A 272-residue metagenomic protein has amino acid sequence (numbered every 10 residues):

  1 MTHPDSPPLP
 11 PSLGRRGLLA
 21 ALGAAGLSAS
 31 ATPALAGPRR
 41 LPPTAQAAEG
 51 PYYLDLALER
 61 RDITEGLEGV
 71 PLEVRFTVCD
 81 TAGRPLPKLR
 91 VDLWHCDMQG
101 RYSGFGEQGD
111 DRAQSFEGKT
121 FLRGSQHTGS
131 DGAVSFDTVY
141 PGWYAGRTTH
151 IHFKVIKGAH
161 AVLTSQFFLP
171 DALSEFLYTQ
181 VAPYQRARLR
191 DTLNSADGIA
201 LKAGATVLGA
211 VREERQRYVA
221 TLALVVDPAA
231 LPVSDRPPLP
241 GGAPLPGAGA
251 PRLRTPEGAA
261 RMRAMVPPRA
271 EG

Functional and structural regions predicted by a protein language model:
M1-L13, A24-S28: N-terminal secretory signal peptides
L9-L19, T32-P33: Twin-arginine (Tat) signal peptide motif
L27, T32, P38-R40: Low-complexity, intrinsically disordered terminal/linker segments enriched in small/polar and basic residues
G37-G204, T221, V225-P240, E257-E271: Beta-strand-dominated extracellular/periplasmic modules and repeats in secreted or surface-exposed proteins
E214-V219: Extracellular interaction modules
